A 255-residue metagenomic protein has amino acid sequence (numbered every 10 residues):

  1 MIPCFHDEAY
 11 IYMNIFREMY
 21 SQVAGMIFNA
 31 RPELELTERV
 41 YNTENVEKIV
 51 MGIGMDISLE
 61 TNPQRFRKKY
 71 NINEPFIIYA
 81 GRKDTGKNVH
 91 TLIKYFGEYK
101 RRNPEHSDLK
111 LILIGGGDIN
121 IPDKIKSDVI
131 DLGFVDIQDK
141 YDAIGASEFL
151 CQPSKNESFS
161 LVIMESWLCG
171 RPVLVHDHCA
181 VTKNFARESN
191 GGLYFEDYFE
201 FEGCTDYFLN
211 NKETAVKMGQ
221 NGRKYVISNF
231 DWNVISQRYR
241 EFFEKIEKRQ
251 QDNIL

Functional and structural regions predicted by a protein language model:
E8-M26: Membrane-proximal helix-turn-helix segments that form the acceptor-binding/catalytic region of lipid-linked
E18-Q22, L34-M55, Y70: Helix-loop-beta element that forms the nucleotide-linked donor phosphate-binding surface in glycosyltransferases
E38, G52-K69, N73, P122 (+1 more regions): Acidic anion/phosphate-binding donor-loop and adjacent secondary structure in glycosyltransferase catalytic cores
Y70-K87, I93-E98: Conserved donor-binding/catalytic core segment of Leloir-type glycosyltransferases
N120-Y141: Nucleotide-activated donor-binding/catalytic signature segment of Leloir-type glycosyltransferases, i.e., the conserved
K155: Aromatic "clamp/platform" in nucleotide-sugar-dependent glycosyltransferases that forms part of the donor/acceptor
P172-H176: Short hydrophobic beta-strand element within catalytic cores of glycosyltransferases and related nucleotide-activated
E188, G192-F199, Y207-K212: Conserved acidic donor-binding segment of nucleotide-sugar-dependent glycosyltransferases
